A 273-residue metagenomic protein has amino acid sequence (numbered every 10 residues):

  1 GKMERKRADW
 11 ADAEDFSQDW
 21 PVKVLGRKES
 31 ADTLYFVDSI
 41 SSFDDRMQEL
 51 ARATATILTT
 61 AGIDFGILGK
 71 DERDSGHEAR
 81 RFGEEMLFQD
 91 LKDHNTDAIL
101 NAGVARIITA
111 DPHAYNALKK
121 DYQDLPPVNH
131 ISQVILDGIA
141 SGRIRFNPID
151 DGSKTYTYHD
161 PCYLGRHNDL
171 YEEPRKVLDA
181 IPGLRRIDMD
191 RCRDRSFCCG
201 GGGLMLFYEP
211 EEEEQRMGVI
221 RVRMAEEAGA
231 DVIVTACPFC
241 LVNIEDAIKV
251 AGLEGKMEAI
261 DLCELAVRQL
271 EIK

Functional and structural regions predicted by a protein language model:
G1-L125, G138: Iron-sulfur-cluster electron-transfer modules
D38-S42, D71-F82, I108-A117, H159-H167 (+2 more regions): Local cysteine-cluster metal-coordination motifs and their immediate loop/turn environment, predominantly Fe-S cluster
E85, K120, D169-L170, P174 (+2 more regions): Iron-sulfur (Fe-S) cluster-binding segments and ferredoxin-like electron-carrier domains, especially [2Fe-2S]
D124-D150, R191-D194, K249-K273: Short, flexible loop segments at boundaries between secondary-structure elements
R143, S153-E212: Redox- and metal-dependent alpha/beta enzyme cores, enriched for Fe-S-associated oxidoreductases and cofactor-handling
E212-D231: A short, acidic, amphipathic alpha-helical segment used as a generic capping/interface helix at domain edges
